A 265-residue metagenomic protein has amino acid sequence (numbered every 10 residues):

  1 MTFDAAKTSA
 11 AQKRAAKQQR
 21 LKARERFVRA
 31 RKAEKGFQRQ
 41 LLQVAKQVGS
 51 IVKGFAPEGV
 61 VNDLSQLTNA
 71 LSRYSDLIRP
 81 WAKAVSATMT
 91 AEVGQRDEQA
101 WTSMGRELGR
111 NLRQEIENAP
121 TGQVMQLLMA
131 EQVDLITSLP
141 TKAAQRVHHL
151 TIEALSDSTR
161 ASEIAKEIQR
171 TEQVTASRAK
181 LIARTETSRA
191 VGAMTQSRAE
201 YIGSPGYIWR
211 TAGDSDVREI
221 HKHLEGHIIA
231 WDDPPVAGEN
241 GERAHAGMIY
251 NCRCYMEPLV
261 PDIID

Functional and structural regions predicted by a protein language model:
M1-Q173, V260-D265: N-terminal leader/targeting and assembly helices and adjacent pre-domain segments
Q173-V174, R178-D265: Acidic, glycine-rich two-metal-ion catalytic cores of nucleic acid-processing enzymes
